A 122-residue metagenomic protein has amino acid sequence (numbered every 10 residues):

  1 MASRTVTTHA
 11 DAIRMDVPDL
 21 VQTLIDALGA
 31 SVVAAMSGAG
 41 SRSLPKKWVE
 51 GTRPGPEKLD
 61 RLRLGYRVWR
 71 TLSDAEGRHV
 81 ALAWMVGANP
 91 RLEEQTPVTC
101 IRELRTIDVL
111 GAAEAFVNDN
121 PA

Functional and structural regions predicted by a protein language model:
M1-A122: Non-transmembrane "mature" sequence context
